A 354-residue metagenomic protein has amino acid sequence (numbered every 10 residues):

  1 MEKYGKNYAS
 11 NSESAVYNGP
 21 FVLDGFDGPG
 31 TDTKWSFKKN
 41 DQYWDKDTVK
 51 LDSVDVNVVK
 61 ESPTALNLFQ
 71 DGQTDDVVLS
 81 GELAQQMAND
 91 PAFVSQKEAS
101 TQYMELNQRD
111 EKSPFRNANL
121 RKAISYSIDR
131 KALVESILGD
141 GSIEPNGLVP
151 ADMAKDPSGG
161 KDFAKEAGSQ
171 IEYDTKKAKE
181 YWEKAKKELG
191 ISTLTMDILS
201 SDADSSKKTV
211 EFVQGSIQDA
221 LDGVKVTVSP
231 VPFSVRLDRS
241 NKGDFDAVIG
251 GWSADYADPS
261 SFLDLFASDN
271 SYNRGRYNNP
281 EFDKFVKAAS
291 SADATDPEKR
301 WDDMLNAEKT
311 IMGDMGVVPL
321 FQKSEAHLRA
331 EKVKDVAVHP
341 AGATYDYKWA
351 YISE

Functional and structural regions predicted by a protein language model:
M1-K46, S53: Gly/Pro-rich hinge or "lid" segments in bacterial periplasmic/extracellular proteins
V16, D55-N67, G81-E82, D204 (+1 more regions): Short helix-initiation/N-cap motifs at beta->coil->alpha
G19-P20, L51-S53, T101-G147, L194-D204 (+1 more regions): Alpha-helical secondary-structure segments
G28-D32, E183-A254, E325: Ligand/substrate-recognition segments at binding pockets and active sites
N40-M87: Ligand-site clamp/hinge motif
E144-K184, S205-K207, T295: Structural transition elements
Q170-I171, G223-R236, D264-E331, E354: Extracytoplasmic/peripheral linker and loop segments enriched in polar/acidic and small residues with frequent Thr/Pro
H327-E354: Long beta-strand-rich cores associated with HINT superfamily self-processing modules
